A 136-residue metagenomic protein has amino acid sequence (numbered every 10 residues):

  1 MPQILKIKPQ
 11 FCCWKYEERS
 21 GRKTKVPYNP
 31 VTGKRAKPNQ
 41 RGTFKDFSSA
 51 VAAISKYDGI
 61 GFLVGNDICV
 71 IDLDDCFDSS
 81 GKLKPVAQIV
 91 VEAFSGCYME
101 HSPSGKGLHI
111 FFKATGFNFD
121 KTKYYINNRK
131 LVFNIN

Functional and structural regions predicted by a protein language model:
M1-N136: Conserved phosphate/metal-binding and DNA-contacting active-site motifs used in DNA phosphodiester-bond processing
